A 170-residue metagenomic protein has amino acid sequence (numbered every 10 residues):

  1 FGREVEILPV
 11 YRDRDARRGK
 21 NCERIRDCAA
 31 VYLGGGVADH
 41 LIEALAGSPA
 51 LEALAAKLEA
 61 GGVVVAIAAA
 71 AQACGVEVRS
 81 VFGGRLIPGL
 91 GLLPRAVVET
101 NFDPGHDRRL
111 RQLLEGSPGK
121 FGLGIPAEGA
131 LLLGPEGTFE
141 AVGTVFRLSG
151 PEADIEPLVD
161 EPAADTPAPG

Functional and structural regions predicted by a protein language model:
F1-A30, G34, A168-G170: N-terminal beta1-alpha1 cap of cysteine-dependent amidohydrolase-like domains
E6-P9, Y32-L33, V64-I67, G122-I125: General beta-strand structural signal in soluble alpha/beta enzymes
R12-R14, A71, G129: Residue-level detector of flexible, active-site-proximal loop/helix-junction positions within diverse enzyme catalytic
K20-E23, A56, P88, E115: Structural motif
R26-D27, A60, P118: Residue-level preference for short coil/turn positions at secondary-structure junctions
G34-R108: Class I SAM-dependent methyltransferase SAM-binding "motif I" and its flanking Rossmann-like core
R79-S80, G84-G170: C-terminal and late-domain segments of enzyme folds
